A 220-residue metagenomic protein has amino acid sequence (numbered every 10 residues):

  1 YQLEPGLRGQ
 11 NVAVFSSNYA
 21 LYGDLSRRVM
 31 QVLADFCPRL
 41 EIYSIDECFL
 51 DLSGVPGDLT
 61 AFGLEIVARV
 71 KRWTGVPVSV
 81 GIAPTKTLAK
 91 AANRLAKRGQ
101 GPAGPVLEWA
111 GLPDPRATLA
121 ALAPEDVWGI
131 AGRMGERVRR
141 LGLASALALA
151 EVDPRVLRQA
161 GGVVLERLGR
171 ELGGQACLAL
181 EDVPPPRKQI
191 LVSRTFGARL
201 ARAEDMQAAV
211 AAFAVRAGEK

Functional and structural regions predicted by a protein language model:
Y1-I45, F49, V55: Residues that scaffold, gate, or flank divalent-cation-dependent active/transport sites
S16-A20, L52-L59, G104-W109, A117-D126 (+2 more regions): Flexible, glycine/proline-enriched loop segments at strand-loop-helix junctions that form or flank small-ligand binding
S17-L25, D58, F62, D126 (+2 more regions): Catalytic cores of large soluble enzymes that bind and process phosphate-bearing ligands
R28, V32-F36, E65-T74, R137 (+4 more regions): Generic non-transmembrane alpha-helical segments
L59-E125: Long, highly charged, low-complexity intrinsically disordered interaction regions that mediate electrostatic DNA/RNA
D126, M134-K220: DNA-contacting surface of Y-family translesion DNA polymerases
